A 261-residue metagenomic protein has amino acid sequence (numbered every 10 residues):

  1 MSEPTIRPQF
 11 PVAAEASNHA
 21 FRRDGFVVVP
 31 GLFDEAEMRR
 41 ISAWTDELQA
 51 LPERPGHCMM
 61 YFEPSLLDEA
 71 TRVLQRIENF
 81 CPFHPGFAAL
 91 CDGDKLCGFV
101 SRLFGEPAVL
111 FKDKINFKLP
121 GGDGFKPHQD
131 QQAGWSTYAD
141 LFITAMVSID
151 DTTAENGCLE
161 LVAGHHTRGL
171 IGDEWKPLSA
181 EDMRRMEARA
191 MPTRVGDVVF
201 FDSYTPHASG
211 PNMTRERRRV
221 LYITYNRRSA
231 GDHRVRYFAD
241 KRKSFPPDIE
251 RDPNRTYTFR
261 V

Functional and structural regions predicted by a protein language model:
S2-D24, P30-P127, A133-S136, P253-R255: Non-heme Fe(II)-dependent double-stranded beta-helix
S2-R7, L48-L51, P55-C58, F62 (+4 more regions): Non-heme Fe(II)/2-oxoglutarate
D34-E35, I115-K118, G122, Q132 (+4 more regions): Short, solvent-exposed loop/turn segments at secondary-structure junctions
D113, I143, G157, R219: Change "...and in nucleic-acid phosphodiester-cleaving endonucleases..." to "...and in nucleic-acid processing enzymes
K126-A133, V147, L178-R185: Active-site glycine-rich loop that binds ribose-phosphate moieties when present
H128, S136-A154, P192, F200 (+1 more regions): Short, conserved beta-strand element in jelly-roll/cupin
T152-G210, A230, K243-I249: Double-stranded beta-helix
